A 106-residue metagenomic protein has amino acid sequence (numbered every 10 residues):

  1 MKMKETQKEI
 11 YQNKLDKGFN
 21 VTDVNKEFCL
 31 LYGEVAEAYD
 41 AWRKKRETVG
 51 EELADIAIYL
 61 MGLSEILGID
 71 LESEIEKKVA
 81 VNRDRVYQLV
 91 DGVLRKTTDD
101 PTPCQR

Functional and structural regions predicted by a protein language model:
M1-R106: Flexible "arm" and connector segments at domain edges
